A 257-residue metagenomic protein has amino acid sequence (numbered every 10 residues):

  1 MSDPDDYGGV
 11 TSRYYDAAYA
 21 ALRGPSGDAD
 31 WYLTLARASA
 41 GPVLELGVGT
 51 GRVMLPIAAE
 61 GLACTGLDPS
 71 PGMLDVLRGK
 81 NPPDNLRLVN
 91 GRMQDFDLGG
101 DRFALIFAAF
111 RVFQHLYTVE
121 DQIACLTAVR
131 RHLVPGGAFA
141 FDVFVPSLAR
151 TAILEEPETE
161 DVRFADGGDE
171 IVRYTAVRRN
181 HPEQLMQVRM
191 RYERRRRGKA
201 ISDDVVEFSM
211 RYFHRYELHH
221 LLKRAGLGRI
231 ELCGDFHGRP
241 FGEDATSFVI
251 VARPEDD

Functional and structural regions predicted by a protein language model:
M1-G41: Conserved class I S-adenosyl-L-methionine
A40-G49: Conserved class I S-adenosyl-L-methionine
R52-F96: Class I SAM-dependent methyltransferase SAM/SAH-binding core
F96-L105: A short acidic, Gly/Pro-enriched loop at the edge of an enzyme's catalytic core that lines a small-molecule cofactor
I123-P135: A short glycine-rich, Lys/Arg-flanked "PGG" loop and its adjoining helix->strand segment in the class I
G136-V143: Conserved beta-strand signature within the Rossmann-like core of class I S-adenosyl-L-methionine
V143-E217: SAM-dependent methyltransferase
S209-D257: C-terminal lobe and adjacent flexible extensions of AdoMet/dcAdoMet transferase-like proteins
